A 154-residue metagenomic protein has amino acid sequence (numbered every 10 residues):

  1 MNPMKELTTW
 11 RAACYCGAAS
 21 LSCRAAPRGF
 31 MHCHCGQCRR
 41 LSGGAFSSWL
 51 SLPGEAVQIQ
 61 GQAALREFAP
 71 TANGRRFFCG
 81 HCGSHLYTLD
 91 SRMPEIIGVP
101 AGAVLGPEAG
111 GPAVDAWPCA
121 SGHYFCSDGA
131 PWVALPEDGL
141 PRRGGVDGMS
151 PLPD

Functional and structural regions predicted by a protein language model:
M1-A13, A18-D154: A short Gly-Trp-Pro
